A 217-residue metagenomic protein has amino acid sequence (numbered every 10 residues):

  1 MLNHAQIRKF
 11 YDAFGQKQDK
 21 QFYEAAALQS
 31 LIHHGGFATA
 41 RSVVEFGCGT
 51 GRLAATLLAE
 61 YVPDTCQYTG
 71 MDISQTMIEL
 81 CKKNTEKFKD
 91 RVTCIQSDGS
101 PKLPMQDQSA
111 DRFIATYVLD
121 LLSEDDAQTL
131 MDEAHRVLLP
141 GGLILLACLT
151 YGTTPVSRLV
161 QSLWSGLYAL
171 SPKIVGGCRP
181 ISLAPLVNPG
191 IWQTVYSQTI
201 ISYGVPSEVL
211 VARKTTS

Functional and structural regions predicted by a protein language model:
M1-A38, R52, T56: Conserved class I S-adenosyl-L-methionine
S42, G141-L143: Short glycine-centered segments of the SAM/dcSAM-binding site in methyltransferase folds
V44-P101: Class I SAM-dependent methyltransferase SAM/SAH-binding core
L103-F113: A short acidic, Gly/Pro-enriched loop at the edge of an enzyme's catalytic core that lines a small-molecule cofactor
R112-D125: A short SAM/SAH-binding and catalytic strip from SAM-dependent methyltransferases
Q128-P140: A short glycine-rich, Lys/Arg-flanked "PGG" loop and its adjoining helix->strand segment in the class I
A147-G190: C-terminal alpha-helical "lid/dimerization" subdomain adjacent to the S-adenosyl-L-methionine
T199-S217: Core SAM-dependent methyltransferase catalytic element
